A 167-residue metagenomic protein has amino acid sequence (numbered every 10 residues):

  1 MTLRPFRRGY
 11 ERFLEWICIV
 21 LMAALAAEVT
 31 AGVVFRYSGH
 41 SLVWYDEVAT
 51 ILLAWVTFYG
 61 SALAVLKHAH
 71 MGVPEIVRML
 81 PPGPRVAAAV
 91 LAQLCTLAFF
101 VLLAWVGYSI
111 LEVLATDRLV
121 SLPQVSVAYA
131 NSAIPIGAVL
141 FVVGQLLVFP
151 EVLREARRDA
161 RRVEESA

Functional and structural regions predicted by a protein language model:
M1-A167: Alpha-helical transmembrane segments and membrane-interface helix-loop junctions in multi-pass membrane proteins
